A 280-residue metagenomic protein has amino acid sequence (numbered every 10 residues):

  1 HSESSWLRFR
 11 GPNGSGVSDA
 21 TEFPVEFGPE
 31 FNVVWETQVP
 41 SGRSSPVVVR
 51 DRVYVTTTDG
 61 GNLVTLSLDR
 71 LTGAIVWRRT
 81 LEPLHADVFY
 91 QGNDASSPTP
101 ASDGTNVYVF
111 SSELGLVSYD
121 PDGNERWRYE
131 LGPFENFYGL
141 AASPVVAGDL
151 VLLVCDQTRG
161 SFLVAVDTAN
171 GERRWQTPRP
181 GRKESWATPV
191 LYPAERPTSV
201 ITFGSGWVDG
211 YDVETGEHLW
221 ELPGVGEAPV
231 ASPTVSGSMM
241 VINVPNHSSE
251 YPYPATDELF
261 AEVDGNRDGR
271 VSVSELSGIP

Functional and structural regions predicted by a protein language model:
H1-P280: Noncatalytic, solvent-exposed loop/strand surfaces of beta-propeller-type extracellular/periplasmic domains
